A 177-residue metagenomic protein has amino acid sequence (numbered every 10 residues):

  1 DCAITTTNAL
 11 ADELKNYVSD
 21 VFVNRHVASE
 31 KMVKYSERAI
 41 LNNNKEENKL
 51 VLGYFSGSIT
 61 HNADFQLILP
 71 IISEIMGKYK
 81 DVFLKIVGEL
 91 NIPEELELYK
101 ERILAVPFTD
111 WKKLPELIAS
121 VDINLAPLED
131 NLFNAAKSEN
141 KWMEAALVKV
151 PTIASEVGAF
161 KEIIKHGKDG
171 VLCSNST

Functional and structural regions predicted by a protein language model:
C2-R38: Donor nucleotide-sugar binding/catalytic pocket of nucleotide-sugar-dependent glycosyltransferases
T6-A11, V87-E94, E156-A159: Short, polar loop motifs at secondary-structure junctions
D12-Y17, I92-K100, I163-K165: Short loop/helix-cap segments at secondary-structure boundaries that form the rim of catalytic
S29-Y35, N44-A119: Conserved catalytic-core segment of nucleotide-activated headgroup transferases in glycan assembly
A63, D110-L117, N124-E144, I153-E162: Nucleotide-sugar-dependent
H166-G167, V171-T177: Conserved acidic donor-binding segment of nucleotide-sugar-dependent glycosyltransferases
